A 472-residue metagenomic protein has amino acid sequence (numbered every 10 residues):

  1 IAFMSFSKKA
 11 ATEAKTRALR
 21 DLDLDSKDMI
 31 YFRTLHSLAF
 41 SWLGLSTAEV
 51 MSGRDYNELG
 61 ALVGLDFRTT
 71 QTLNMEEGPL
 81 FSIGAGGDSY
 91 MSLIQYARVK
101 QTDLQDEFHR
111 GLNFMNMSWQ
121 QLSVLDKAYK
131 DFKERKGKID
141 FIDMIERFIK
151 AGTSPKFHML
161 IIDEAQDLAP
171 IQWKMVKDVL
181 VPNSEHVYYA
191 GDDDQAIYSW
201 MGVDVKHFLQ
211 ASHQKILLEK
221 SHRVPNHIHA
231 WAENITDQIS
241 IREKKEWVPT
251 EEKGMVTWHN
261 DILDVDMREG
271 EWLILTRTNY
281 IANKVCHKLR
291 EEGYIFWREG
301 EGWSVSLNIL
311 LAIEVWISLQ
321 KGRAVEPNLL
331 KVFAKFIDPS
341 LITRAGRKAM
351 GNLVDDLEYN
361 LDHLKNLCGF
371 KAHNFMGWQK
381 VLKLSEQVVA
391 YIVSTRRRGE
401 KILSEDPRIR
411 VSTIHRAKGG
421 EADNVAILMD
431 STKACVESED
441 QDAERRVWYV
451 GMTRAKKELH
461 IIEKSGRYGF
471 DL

Functional and structural regions predicted by a protein language model:
I1-E49, E233, T453: P-loop NTPase Walker
A2, Q71-I161, P170-M175, Y189 (+1 more regions): Accessory N-terminal region flanking or inserted into the helicase ATPase core in nucleic-acid motor proteins
F6-K9, R33-H36, P155, Q166-K253 (+8 more regions): Conserved helicase motor core of SF1/SF2 NTP-dependent helicases
D21-M29, L45-E58, F67, P155 (+3 more regions): Short, polar/flexible loop-turn hinges at active-site or ligand-entry regions and domain interfaces
K27-D28, P182-V187, A455-K457: A short helix->loop->beta-strand "cap" motif at the edges of active sites that frequently abuts
T47-D66, L209-Q210, I235-E243, A312-G346: A polyampholytic, Gly/Pro-enriched intrinsically disordered region
G254-G270: Conserved interdomain hinge at the start of the Helicase C-terminal
I317-I462: Conserved helicase C-terminal RecA-like lobe
